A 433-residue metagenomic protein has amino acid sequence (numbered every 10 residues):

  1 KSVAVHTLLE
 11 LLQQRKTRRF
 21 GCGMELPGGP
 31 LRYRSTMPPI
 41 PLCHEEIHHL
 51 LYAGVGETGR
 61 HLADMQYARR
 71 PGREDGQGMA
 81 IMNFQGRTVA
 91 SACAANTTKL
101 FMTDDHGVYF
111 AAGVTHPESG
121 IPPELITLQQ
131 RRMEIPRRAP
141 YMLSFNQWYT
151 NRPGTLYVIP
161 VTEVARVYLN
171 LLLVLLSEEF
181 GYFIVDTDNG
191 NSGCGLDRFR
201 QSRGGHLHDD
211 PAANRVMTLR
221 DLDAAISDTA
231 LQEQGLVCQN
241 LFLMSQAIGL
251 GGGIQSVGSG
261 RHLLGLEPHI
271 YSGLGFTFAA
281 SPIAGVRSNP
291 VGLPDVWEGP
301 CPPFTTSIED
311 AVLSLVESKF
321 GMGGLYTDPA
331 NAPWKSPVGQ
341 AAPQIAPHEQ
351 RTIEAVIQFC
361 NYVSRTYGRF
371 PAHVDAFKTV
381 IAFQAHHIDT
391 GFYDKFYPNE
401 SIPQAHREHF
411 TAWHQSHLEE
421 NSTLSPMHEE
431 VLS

Functional and structural regions predicted by a protein language model:
K1-S433: Acidic, surface-exposed loops and disordered segments
